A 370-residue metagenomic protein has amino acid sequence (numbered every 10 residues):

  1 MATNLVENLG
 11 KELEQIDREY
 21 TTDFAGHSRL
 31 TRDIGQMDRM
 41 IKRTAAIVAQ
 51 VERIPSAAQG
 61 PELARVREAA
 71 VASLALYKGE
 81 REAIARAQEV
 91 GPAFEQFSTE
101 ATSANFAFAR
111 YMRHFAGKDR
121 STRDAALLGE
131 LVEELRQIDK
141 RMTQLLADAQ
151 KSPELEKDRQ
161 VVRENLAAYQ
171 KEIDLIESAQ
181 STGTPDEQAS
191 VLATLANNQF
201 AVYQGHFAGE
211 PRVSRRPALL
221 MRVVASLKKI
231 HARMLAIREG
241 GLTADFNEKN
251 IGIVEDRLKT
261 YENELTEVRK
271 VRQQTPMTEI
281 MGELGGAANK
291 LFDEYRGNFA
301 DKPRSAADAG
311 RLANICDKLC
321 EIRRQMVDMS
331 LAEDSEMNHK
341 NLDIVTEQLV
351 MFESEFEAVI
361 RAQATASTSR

Functional and structural regions predicted by a protein language model:
M1-E7, D23-G35, V90, F94-S98 (+5 more regions): Short, charge/polar-rich alpha-helical segments
M1-G10, Q50-A101, R141-L192, R233-M281 (+1 more regions): Repeat-associated, polar segments at repeat-unit boundaries in modular proteins
L5-D17, D33-Q50, V66, Q96-F108 (+6 more regions): Short amphipathic alpha-helical heptad-repeat segments
Q15, G26-R29, Q36, M40 (+21 more regions): Intrinsically disordered, low-complexity regions enriched in serine, threonine, proline and polar/charged residues
D17-F24, V48, Y77, F108-F115 (+5 more regions): Tyrosine-centered aromatic motifs in long, intrinsically disordered, low-complexity repeat arrays
R18-A25, A46-A57, A109, H114 (+5 more regions): Short E/K-rich amphipathic alpha-helical oligomerization segments
Y20, V90-A93, A104, Y111 (+7 more regions): N-terminal leader/targeting signatures
